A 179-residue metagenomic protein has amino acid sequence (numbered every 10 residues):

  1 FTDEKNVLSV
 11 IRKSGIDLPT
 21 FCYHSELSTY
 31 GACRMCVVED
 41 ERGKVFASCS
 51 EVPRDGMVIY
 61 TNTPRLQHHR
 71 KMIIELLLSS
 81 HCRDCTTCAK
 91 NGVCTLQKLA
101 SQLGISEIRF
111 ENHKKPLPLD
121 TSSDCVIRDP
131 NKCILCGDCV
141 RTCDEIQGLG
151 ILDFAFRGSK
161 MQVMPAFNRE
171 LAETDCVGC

Functional and structural regions predicted by a protein language model:
F1-K5: Short, contiguous acidic and Ser/Thr-rich linear segments
V7-E41: A basic, amphipathic helix-loop patch mediating RNA/tRNA/ribosome contacts
R34-D175, C179: Fe-S ferredoxin-like electron-transfer domains and their immediately adjacent linker/connector regions across
